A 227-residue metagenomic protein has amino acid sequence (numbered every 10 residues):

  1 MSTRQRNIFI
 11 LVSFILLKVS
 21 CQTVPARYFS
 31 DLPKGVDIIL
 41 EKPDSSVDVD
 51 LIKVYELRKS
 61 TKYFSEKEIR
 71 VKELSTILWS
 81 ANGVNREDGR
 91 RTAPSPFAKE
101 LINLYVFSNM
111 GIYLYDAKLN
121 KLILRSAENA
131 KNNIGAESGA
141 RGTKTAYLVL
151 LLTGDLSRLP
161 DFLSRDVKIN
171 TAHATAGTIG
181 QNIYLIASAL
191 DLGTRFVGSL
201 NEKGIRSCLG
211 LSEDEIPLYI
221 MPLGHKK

Functional and structural regions predicted by a protein language model:
S2-F9: Bacterial N-terminal signal peptides that target proteins for export
I10-K18: Bacterial N-terminal signal peptides
S20-T23, S207: Short linear sequence motif anchored by a di-proline
Q22-A146: N-terminal amphipathic, basic helical "cap/leader" segment at the start of enzyme domains
D44, L152-L156, H225: Short, small-residue-rich loop/turn micro-motifs
R58, I77, L104, L148-L159 (+1 more regions): Small-aliphatic-rich amphipathic alpha-helix that forms the alpha element of a beta-alpha
I69, G83-N85, D155-L159, K227: Solvent-exposed loop/turn segments at secondary-structure junctions within structured extracellular/periplasmic domains
L211-K227: A glycine-rich helix N-cap at a beta->alpha junction
